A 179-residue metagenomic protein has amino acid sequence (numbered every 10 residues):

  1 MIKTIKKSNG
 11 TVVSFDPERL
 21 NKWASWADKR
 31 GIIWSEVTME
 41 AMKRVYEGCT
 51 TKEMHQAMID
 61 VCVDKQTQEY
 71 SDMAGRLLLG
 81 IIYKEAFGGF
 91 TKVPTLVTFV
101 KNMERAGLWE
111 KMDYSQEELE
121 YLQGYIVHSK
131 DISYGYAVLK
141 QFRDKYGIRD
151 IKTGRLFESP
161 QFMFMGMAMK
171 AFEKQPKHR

Functional and structural regions predicted by a protein language model:
M1-R179: Extended catalytic cores of very large enzyme megasubunits
